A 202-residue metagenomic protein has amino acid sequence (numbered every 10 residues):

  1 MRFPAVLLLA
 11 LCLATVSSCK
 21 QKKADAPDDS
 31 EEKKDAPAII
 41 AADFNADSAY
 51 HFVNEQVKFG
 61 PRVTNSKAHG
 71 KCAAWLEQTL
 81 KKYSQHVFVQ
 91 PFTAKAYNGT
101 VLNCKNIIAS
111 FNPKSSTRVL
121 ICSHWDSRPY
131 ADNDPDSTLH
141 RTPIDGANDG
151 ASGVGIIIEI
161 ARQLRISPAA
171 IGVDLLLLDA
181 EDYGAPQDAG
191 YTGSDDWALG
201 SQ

Functional and structural regions predicted by a protein language model:
M1-L7: Bacterial N-terminal signal peptides that target proteins for export
A14-S18: C-terminal motif of bacterial Sec signal peptides marking the signal peptidase cleavage site
C19-K23: Bacterial signal peptide processing site
A24-P27, E31-A73: N-terminal capping segment at the start of a domain
S48-K58, K71, W75-K82, S152-E159 (+2 more regions): Extracytoplasmic/secreted proteins, especially bacterial periplasmic and envelope-associated proteins
N54-K114: A non-catalytic alpha/beta surface segment that caps or lines the substrate-entry region of metallo-dependent hydrolase
R141-Q202: Acidic/histidine-rich catalytic neighborhood of metal-dependent amide-processing enzymes
